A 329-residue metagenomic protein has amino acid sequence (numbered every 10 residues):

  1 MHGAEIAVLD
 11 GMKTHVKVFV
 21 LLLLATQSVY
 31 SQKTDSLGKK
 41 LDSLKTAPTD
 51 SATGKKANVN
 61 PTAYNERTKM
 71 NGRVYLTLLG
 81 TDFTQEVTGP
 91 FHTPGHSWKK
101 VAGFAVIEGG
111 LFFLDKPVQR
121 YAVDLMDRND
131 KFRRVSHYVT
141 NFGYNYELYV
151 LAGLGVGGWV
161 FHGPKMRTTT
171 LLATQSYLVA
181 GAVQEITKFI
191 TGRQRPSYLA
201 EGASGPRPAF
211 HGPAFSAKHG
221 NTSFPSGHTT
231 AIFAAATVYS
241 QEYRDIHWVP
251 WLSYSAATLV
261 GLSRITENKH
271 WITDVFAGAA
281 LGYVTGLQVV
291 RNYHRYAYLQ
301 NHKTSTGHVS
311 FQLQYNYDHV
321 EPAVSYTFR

Functional and structural regions predicted by a protein language model:
M1-S36: Bacterial Sec-dependent N-terminal signal peptides
V16, S31-K100, F142-L148, V160-F161 (+2 more regions): Replace "edges of transmembrane helices
V101-A105: Alpha-helical transmembrane segments
E108-P117: Alpha-helical transmembrane segments of multi-pass membrane proteins
V118-A122, G155-H162: Membrane-helix exit/interface motif
Y121-R128, H228-I232: Hydrophobic, membrane-facing alpha-helical anchors
V123-K131, V135, P196: Membrane interface segments of multi-pass transport proteins and intramembrane proteases
K131-V150: Interfacial helix-start motif at the membrane-water boundary
